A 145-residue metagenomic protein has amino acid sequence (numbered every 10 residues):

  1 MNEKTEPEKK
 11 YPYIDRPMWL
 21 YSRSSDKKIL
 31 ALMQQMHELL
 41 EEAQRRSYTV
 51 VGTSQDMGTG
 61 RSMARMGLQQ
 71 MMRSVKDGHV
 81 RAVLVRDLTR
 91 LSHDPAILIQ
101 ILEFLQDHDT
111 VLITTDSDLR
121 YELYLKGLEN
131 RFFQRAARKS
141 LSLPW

Functional and structural regions predicted by a protein language model:
M1-W145: Short, structured surface patches at the beginning of a domain
